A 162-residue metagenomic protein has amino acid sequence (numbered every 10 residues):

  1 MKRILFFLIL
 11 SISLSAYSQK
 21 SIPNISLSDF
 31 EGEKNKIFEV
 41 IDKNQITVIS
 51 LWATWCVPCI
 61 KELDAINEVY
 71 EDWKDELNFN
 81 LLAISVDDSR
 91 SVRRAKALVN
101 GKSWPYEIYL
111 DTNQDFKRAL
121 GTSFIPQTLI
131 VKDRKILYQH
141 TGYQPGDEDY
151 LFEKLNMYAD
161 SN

Functional and structural regions predicted by a protein language model:
I4-S13: Sec-dependent N-terminal signal peptides
Y17-K20: Boundary of Sec targeting at the N-terminus
S26-I46: A short beta-strand-turn-helix
D29, L98-V131: Short, internal strand/loop/helix patches that form the active-site neighborhood or redox-interaction surface
N44-T47, L51-W55, F124: Short pre-active-site segment immediately N-terminal to redox-active cysteine/selenocysteine motifs in thiol-based
V48-I49, L81, T128: Hydrophobic beta-strand anchors of alpha/beta hydrolase catalytic cores
K61-G101, N113-F116: Structural microenvironment flanking redox-active thiols in thiol-disulfide oxidoreductases
V131-N162: Thiol-/selenol-based redox modules, centered on thioredoxin-like and closely related oxidoreductase domains
